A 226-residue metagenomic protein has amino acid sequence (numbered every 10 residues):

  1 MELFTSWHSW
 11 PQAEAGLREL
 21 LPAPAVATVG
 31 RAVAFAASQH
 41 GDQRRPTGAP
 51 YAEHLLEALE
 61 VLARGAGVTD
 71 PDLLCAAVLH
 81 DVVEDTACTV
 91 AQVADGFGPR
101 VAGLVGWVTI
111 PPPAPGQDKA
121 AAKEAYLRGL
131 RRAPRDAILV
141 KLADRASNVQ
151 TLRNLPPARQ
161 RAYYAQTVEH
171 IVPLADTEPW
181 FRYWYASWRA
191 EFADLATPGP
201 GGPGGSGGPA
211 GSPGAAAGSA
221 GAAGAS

Functional and structural regions predicted by a protein language model:
M1-G208, G218-S226: Active-site helical microenvironments for divalent-metal-assisted chemistry
